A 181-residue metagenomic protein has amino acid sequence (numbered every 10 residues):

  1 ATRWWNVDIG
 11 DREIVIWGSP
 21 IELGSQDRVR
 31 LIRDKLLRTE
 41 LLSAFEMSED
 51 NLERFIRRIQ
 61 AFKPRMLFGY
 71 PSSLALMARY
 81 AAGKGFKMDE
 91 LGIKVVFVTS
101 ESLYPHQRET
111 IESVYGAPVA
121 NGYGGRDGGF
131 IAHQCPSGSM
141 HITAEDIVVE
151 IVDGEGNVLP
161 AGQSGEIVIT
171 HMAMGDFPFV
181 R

Functional and structural regions predicted by a protein language model:
A1-K35, E40: Conserved adenylate-forming
D34-R181: Active-site glycine/GP-rich loop and adjacent strand/helix microenvironment that borders small-molecule binding pockets
